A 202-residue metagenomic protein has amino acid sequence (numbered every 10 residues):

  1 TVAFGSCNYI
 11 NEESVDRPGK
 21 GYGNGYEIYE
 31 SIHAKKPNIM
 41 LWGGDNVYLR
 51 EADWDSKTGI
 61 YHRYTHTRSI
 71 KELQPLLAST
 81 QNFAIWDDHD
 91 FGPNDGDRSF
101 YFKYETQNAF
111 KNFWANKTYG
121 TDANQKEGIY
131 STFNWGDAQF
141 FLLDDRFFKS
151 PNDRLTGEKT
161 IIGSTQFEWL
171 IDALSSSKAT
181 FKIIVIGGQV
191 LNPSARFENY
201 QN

Functional and structural regions predicted by a protein language model:
T1-N202: Metal-dependent phosphoester/phosphodiester hydrolase catalytic core
